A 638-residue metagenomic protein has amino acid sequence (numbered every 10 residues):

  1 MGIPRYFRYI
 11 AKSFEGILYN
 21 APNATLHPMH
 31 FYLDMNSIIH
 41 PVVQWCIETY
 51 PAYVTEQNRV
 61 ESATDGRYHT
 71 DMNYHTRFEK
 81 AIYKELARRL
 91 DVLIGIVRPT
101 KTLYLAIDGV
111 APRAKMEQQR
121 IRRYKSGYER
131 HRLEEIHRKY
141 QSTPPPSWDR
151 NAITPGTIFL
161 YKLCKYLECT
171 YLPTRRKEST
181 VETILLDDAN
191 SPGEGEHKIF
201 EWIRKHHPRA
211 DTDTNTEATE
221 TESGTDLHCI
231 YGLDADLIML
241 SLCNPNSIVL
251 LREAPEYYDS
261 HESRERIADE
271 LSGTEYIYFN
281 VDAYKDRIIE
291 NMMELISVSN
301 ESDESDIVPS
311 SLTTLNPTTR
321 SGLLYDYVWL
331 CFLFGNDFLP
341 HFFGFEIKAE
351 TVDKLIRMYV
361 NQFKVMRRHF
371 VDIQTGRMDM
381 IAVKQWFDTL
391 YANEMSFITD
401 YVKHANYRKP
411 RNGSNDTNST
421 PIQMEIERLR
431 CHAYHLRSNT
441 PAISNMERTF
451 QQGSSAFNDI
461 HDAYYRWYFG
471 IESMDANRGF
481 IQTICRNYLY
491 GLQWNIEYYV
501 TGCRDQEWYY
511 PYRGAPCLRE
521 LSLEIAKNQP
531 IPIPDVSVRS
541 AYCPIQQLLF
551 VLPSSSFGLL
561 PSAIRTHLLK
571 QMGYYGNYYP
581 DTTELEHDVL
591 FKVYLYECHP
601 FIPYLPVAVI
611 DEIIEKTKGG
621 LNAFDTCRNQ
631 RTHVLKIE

Functional and structural regions predicted by a protein language model:
M1-E638: Noncatalytic, typically N-terminal accessory segments of nucleic acid-processing enzymes and closely related
